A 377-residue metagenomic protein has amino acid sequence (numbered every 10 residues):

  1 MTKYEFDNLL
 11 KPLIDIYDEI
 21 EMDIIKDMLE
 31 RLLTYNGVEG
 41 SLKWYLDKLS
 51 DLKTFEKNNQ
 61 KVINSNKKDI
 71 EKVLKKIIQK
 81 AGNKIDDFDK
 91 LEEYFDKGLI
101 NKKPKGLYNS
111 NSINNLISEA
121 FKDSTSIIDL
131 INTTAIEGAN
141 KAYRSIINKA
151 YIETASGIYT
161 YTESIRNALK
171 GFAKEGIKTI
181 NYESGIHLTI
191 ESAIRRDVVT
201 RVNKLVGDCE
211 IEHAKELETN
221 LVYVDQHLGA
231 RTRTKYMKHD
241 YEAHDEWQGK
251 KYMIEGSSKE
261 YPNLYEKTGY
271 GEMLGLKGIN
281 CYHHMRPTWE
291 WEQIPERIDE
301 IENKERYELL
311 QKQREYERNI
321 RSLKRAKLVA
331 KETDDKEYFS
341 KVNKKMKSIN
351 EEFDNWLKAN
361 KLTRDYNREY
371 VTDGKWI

Functional and structural regions predicted by a protein language model:
M1-A168, A173, W291, D299-I377: N-terminal leader/targeting and assembly helices and adjacent pre-domain segments
V38-S41, I186, K250, S257 (+1 more regions): Intrinsically disordered, low-complexity regions
K141, T154-G207, H213, E218-V222: Flexible, gly/proline-biased loop segments at the beginnings of proteins or at boundaries between secondary-structure
G185, H239-E242, Y307, Q311: Alpha-helix capping and helix-loop boundary segments enriched in small/acidic/polar residues
L188, S192-E290, R297-I298: Acidic, glycine-rich two-metal-ion catalytic cores of nucleic acid-processing enzymes
